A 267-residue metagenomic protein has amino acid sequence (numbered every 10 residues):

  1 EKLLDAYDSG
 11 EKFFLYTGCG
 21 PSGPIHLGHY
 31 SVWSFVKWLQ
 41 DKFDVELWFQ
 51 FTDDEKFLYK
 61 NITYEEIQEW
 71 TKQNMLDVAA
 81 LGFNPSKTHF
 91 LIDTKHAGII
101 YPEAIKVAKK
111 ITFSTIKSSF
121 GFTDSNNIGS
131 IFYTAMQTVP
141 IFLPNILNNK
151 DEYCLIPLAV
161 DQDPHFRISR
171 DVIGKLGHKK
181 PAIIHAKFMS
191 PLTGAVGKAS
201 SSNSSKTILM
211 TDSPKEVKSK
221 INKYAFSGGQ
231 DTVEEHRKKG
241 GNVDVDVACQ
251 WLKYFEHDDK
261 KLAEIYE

Functional and structural regions predicted by a protein language model:
E1-F14, P21-L143: N-terminal Rossmann-like or analogous alpha/beta NTP/dinucleotide-binding catalytic cores that position adenine
F14-T17, I156: Short hydrophobic beta-strand segments
S22, I99-P102, I111-E267: Active-site cores that bind ATP or allylic diphosphates and position pyrophosphate for catalysis
